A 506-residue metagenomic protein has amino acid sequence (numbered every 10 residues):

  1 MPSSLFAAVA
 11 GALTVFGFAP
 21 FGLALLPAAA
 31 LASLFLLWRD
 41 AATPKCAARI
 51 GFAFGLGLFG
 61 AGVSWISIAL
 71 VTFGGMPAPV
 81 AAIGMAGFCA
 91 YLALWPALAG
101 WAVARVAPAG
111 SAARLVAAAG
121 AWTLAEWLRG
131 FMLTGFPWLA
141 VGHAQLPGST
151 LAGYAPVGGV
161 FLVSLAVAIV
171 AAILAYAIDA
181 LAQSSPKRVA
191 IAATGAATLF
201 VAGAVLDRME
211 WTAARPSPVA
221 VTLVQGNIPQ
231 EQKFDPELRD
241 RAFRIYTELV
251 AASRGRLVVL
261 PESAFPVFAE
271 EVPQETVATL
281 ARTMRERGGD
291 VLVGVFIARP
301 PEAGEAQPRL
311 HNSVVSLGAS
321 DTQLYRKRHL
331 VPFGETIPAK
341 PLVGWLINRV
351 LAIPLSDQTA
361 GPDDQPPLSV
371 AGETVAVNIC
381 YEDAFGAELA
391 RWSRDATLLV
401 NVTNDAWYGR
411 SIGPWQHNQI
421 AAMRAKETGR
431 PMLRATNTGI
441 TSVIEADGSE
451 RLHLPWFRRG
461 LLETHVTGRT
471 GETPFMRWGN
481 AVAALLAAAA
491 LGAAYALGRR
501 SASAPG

Functional and structural regions predicted by a protein language model:
M1-E210, R410, A421-R424, T436-D447 (+2 more regions): Membrane-embedded alpha-helical bundles of multi-pass enzymes that act on lipidic or dolichyl-linked glycan substrates
R208-W478, V482: Soluble catalytic domains of enzymes that build or remodel membrane lipids, polysaccharides, and related
